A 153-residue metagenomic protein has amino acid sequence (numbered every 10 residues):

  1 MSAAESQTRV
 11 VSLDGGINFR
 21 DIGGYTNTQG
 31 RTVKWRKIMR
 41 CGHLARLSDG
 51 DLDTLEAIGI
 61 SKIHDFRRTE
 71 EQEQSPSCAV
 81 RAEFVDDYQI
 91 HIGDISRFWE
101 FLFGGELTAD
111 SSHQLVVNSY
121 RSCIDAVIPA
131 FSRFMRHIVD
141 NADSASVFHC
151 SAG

Functional and structural regions predicted by a protein language model:
M1-S146: Cys-dependent protein tyrosine phosphatase-like superfamily
S146-A152: Active-site beta-strand/loop microenvironment that shapes enzyme catalytic pockets
